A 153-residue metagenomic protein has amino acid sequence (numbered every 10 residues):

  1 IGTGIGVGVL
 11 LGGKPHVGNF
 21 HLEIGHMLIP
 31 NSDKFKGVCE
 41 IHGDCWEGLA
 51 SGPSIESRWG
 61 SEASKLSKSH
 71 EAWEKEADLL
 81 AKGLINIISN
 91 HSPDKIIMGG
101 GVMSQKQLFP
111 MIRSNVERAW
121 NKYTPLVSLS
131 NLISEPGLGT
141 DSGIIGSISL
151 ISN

Functional and structural regions predicted by a protein language model:
I1-T3, G100-G101: Short secondary-structure boundary segments
I5-L11: Short beta-strand scaffold segments in enzyme catalytic cores
P15, N31-N153: ATP-binding/phosphotransfer module of carbohydrate and carboxylate kinases, centering on a glycine-rich
L22-G25: A short acidic/small-residue loop/turn micro-motif
